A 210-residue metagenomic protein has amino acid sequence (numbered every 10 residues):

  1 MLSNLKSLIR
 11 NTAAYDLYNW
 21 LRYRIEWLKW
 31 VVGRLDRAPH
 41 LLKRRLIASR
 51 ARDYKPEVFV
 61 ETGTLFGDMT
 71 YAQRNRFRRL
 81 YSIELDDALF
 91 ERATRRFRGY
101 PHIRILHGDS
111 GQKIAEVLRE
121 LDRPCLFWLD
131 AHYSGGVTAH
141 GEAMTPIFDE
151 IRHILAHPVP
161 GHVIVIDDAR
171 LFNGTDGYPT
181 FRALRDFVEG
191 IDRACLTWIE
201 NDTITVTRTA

Functional and structural regions predicted by a protein language model:
M1-L126, H132-A210: A short alpha-helical cap/connector motif
